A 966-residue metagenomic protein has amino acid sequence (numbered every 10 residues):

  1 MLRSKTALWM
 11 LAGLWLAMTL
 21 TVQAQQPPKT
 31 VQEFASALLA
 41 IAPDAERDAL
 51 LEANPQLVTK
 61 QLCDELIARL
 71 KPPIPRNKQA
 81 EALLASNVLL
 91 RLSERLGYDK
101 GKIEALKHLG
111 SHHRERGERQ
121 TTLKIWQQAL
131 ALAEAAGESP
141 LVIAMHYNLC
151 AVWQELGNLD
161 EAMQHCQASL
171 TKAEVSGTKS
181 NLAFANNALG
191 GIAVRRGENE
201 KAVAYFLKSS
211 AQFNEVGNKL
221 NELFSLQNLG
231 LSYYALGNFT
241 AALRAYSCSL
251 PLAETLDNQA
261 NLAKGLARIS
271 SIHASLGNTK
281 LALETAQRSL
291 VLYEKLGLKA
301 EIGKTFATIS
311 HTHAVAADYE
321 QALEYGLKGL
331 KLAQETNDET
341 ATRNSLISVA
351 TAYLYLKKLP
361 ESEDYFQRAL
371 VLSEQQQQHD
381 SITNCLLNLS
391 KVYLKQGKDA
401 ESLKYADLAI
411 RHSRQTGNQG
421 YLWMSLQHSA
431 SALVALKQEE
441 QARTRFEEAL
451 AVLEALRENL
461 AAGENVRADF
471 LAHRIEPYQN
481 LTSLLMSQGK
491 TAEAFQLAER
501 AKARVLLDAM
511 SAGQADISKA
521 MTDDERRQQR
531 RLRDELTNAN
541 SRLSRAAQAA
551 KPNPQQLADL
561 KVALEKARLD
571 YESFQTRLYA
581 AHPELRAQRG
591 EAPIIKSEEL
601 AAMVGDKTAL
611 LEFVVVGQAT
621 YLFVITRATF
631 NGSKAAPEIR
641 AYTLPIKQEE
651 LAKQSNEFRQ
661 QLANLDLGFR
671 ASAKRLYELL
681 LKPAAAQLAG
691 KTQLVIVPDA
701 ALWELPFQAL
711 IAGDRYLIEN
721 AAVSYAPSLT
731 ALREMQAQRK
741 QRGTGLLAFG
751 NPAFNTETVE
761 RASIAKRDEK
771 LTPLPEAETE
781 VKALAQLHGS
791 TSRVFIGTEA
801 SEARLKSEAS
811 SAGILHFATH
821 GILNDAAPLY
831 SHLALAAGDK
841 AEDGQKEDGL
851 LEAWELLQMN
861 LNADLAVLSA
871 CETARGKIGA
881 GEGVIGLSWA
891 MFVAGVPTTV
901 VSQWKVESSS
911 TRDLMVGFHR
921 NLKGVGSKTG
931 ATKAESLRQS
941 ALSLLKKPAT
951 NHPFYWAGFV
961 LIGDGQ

Functional and structural regions predicted by a protein language model:
P28-V31, E440-N720, R733-A765, Q786: Amphipathic alpha-helical protein-protein interaction segments
I67-P75, E104-E115, P140-E155, S180-R195 (+8 more regions): Conserved alpha-helical positions within TPR/SEL1-like repeat arrays
P73, S93, H113, A133 (+16 more regions): Eukaryotic all-alpha helical interaction scaffolds
C166, F206, Y246, G326 (+6 more regions): A domain-level signal for caspase-like cysteine endopeptidase catalytic cores and their zymogen-processing architecture
G590-S597, G668-R675, K770-S831, L835-M859 (+1 more regions): Functional beta-strand-loop-alpha-helix junction segments that form "active/interaction loops" within catalytic
K740, G745, S910-Q966: An often Trp-containing, charged/polar helix-loop segment at the C-terminal end of enzyme catalytic cores
G813-G917, N921: Catalytic cores of nucleophile-dependent amide-cleaving enzymes
